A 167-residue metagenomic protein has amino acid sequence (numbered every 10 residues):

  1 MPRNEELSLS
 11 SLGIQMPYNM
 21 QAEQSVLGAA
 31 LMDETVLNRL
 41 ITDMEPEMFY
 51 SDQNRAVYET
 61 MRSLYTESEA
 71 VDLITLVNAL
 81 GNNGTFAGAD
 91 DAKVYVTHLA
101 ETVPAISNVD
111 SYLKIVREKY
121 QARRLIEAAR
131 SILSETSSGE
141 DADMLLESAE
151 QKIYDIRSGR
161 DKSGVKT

Functional and structural regions predicted by a protein language model:
M1-Y120: Noncatalytic partner-interaction/assembly domains of nucleic-acid and motor enzyme complexes, especially the accessory
G28-L31, S163-T167: The Walker A/P-loop phosphate-binding site
D90-K162: Extended, charged alpha-helical coiled-coil/arm scaffolds that mediate oligomerization and mechanical coupling in large
